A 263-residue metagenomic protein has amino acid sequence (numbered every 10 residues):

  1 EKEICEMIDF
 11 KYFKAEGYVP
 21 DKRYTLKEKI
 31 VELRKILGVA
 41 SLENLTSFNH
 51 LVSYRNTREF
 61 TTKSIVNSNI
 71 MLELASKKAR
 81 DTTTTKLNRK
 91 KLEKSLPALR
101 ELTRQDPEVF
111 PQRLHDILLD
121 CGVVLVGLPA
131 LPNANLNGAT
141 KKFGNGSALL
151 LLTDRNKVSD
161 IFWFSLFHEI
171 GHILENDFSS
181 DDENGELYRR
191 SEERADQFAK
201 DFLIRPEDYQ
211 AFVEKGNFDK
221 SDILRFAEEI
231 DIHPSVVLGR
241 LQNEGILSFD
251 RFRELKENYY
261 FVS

Functional and structural regions predicted by a protein language model:
E1-S263: Active-site hotspot residues in diverse enzymes, especially metal/ion-binding acidic/histidine motifs
